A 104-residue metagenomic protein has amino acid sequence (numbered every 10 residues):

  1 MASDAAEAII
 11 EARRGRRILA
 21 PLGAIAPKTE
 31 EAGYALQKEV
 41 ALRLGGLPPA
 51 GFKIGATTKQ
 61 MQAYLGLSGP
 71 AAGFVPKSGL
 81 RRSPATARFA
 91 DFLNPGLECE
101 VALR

Functional and structural regions predicted by a protein language model:
A2-R104: Active-site microenvironments in enzyme catalytic cores
